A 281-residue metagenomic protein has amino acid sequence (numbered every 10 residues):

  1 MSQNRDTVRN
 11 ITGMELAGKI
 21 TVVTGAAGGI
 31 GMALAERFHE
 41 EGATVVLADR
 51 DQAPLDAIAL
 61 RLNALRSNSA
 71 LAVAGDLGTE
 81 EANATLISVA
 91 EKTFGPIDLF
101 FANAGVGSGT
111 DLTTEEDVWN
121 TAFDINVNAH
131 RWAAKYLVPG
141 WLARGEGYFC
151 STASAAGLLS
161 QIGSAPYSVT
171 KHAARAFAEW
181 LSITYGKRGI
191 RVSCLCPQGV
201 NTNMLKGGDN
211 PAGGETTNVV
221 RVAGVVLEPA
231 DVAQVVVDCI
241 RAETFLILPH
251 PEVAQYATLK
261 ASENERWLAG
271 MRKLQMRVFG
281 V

Functional and structural regions predicted by a protein language model:
I20, A27-G28: Conserved glycine-rich cofactor-binding loop
E41-I58: Conserved glycine-rich Rossmann-like NAD(P)H-binding loop of the short-chain dehydrogenase/reductase
Q52-A53, A74-T85, E116: The beta1-alpha1 cofactor-binding region of Rossmann-like NAD(H)/NADP(H)-dependent oxidoreductases
T110-F123: Substrate-binding pocket helix/loop in short-chain dehydrogenase/reductase
A134, T170: Active-site helix of classical SDR
S154: Residue(s) in the substrate-gating loop at a strand-loop-helix junction that position the organic substrate next
I183-P251: SDR active-site lid
